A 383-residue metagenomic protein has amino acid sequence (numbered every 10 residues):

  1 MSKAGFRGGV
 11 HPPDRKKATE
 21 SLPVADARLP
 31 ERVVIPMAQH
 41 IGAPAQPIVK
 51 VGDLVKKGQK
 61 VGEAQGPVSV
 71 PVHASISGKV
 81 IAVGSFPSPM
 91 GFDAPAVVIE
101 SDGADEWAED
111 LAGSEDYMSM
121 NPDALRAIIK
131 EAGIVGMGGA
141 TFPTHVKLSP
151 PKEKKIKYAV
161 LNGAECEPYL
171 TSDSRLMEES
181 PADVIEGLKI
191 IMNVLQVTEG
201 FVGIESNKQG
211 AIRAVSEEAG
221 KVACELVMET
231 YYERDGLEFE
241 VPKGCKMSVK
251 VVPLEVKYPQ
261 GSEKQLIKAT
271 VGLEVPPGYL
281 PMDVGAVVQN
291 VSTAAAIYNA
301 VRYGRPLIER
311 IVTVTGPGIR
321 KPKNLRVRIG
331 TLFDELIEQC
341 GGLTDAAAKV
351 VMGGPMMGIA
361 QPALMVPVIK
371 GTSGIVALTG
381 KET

Functional and structural regions predicted by a protein language model:
M1-I48: N-terminal, Lys/Arg-enriched amphipathic/low-complexity engagement segments that precede the first folded domain
V34-A43, A64-S69, V376-T383: Ferredoxin-like iron-sulfur electron-transfer modules
A45-L54, G58: Short histidine-centered loop motifs in beta-beta connectors
G78-V80: Conserved hydrophobic positions within beta-strands
A82, P87-M137, F142, E153 (+3 more regions): Acidic low-complexity segments
E106-A108, G136, A159-D173, G318: Gly-rich Lys/Arg/Thr-decorated short loops/hinges at beta-loop-alpha junctions or inter-strand turns that position
E178-L195: Histidine-anchored nucleotide/phosphate-binding helix
T198-F333, Q339-A346, G354: Hydrophobic alpha-helical positions that pack around
